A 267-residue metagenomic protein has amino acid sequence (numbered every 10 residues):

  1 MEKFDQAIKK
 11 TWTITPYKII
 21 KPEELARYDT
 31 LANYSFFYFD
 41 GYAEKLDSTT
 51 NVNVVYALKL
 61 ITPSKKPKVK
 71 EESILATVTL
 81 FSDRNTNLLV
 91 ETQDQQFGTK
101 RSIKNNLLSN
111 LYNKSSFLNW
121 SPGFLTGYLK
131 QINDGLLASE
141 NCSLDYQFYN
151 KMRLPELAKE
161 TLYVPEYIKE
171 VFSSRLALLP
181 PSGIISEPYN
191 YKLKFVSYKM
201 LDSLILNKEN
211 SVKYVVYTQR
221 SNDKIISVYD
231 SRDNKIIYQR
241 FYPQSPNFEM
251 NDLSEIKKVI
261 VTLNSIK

Functional and structural regions predicted by a protein language model:
M1, Q6, T15, D83-N87 (+3 more regions): Sec-dependent signal peptide cleavage junction
M1-Y56, P67-V69: Start-of-domain marker
P16, P22, P63, P67 (+6 more regions): Proline-rich intrinsically disordered, low-complexity coils
P16-I20, A177-K192, I225-F241: Surface-exposed loop/turn elements that mediate protein-protein interactions on large endomembrane-trafficking
I20-E24, Y38, T79-L80, S197 (+1 more regions): Short, solvent-exposed coil/turn linker segments
F37, V54-L60, T161-Y167: Short, hydrophobic/proline-enriched secondary-structure or compact coil segments at domain edges
Y42-G123, D202-K267: Amphipathic beta-strand/beta-sheet edge segments enriched in Tyr/Trp
T126-K224: Flexible, glycine-rich surface segments
